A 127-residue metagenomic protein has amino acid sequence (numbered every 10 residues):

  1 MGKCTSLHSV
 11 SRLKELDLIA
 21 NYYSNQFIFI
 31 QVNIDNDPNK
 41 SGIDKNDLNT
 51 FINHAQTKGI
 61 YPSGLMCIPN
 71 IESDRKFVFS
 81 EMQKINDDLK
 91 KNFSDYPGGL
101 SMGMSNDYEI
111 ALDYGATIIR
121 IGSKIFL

Functional and structural regions predicted by a protein language model:
M1-I85, L89-N106, Y114: Conserved alpha/beta-domain cores
E109-L127: C-terminal helical cap(s) of enzyme catalytic domains, especially alpha/beta-barrels
